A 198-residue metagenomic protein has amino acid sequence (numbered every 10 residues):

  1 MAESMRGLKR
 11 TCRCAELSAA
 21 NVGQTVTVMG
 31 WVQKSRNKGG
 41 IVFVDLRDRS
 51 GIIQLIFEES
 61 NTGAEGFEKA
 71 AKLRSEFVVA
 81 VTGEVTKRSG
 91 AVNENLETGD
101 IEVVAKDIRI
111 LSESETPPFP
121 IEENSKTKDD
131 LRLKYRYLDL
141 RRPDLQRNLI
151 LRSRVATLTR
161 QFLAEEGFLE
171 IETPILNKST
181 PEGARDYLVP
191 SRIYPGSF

Functional and structural regions predicted by a protein language model:
E3-F198: Class II aminoacyl-tRNA synthetase-like tRNA-binding/catalytic domains
